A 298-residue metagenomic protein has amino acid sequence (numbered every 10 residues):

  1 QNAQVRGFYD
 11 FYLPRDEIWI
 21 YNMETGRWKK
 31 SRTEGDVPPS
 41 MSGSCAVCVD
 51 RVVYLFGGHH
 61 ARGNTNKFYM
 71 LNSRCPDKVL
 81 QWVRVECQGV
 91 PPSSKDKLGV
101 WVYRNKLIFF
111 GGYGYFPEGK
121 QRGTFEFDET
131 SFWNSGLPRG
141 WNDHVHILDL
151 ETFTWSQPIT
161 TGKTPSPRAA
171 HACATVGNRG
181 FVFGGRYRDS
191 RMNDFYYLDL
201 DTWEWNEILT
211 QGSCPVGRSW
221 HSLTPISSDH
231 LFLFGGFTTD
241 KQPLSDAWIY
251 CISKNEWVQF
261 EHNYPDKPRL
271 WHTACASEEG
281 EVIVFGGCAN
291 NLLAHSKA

Functional and structural regions predicted by a protein language model:
Q1-A298: Kelch-like beta-propeller repeat domains
